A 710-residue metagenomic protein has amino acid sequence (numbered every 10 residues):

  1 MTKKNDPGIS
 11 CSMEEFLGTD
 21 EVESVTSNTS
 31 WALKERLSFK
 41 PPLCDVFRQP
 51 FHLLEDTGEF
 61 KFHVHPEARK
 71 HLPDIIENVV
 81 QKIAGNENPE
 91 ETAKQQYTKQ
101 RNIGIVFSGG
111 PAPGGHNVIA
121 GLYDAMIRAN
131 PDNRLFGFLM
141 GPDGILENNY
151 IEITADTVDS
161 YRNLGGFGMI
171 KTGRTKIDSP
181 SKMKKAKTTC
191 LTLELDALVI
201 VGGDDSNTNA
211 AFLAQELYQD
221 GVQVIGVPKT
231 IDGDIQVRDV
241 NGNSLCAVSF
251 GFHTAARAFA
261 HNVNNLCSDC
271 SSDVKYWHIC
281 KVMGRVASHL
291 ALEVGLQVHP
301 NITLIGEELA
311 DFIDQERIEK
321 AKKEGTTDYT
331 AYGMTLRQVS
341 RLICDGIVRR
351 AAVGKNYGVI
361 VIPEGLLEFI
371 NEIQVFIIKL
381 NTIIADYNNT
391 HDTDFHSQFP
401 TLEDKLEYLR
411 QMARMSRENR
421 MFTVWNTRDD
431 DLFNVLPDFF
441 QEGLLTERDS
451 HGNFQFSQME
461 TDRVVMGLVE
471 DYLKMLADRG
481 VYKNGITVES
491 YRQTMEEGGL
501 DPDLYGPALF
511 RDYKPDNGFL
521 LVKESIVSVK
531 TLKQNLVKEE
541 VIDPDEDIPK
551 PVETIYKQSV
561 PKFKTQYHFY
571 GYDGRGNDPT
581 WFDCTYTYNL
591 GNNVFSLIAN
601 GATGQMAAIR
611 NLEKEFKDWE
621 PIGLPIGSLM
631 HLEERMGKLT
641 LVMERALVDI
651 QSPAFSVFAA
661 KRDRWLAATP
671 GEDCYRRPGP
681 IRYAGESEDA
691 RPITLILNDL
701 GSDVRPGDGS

Functional and structural regions predicted by a protein language model:
T2-P41, A93-L146: N-terminal phosphate-binding or glycine-rich loops at protein starts, especially the Walker A/P-loop of NTPases
K3, S12, E21, T175-D220: N-terminal glycine-rich phosphate/adenylate-binding segment common to multiple enzyme folds
D20-K82, I318-G325: Helix-enriched interaction subdomains in cytosolic or periplasmic regions, typified by TIR/SEFIR signaling/NADase cores
Q49-Q96, I145-D196, N241-N243, V248-N264: Glycine-rich oxoanion-binding loops at beta->alpha junctions
N102-A112, G168-G173, D196-G202, W277-V282 (+1 more regions): Short glycine-rich or small-residue beta-strand-to-loop segments that form or flank ligand, phosphate, metal/Fe-S
A112-L122, I145-L146, S179-K184, G203-F212 (+3 more regions): Short glycine/serine/threonine-rich phosphate/pyrophosphate-binding segments that cradle anionic phosphate groups
I200-G202, T208-F212, E216-L217, G221-I225 (+1 more regions): Accessory alpha-helical/coil subdomains and C-terminal extensions that flank or cap enzyme catalytic cores
D545-E546, K550-V552, Y556-V560, L612-S710: Phosphate-binding loop/pocket of nucleotide- and phosphate-handling active sites
